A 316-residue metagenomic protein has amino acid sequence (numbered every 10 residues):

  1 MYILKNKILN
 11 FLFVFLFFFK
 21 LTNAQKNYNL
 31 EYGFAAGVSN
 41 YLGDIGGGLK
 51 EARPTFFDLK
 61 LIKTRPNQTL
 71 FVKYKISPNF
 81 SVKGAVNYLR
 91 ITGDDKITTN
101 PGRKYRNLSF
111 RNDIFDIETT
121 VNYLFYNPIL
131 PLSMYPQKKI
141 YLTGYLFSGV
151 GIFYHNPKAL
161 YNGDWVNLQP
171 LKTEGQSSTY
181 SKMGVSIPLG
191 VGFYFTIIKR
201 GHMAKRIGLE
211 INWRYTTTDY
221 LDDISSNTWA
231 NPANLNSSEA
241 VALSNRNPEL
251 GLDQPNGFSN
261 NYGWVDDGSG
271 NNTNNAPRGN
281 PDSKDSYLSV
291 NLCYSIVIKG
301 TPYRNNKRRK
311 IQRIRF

Functional and structural regions predicted by a protein language model:
A24-N29, N79, N127-T143, I197-K205 (+1 more regions): Short loop/turn motifs that connect adjacent beta-strands in outer-membrane beta-barrel proteins
K26, K60-R65, R111-I114, K138-I140 (+2 more regions): Short sequence motifs at beta-strands and strand-loop junctions characteristic of Gram-negative outer-membrane
E31-S39, R65-N87, D116-L124, T143-F153 (+3 more regions): One-face residue pattern on beta-strands with alternating periodicity enriched for small/polar residues
S39-N67, F71: Surface-exposed strand-loop-strand hairpins of Gram-negative outer-membrane beta-barrel proteins
G48-P54, T98-R106, N162-L168, D223-A233: Flexible, surface-exposed loop regions and adjacent strand-edge segments of Gram-negative outer-membrane beta-barrel
R53-D58, G102-F110, S133-Y135, K172-T179 (+1 more regions): Extracellular loop and loop/strand-boundary signature of outer-membrane beta-barrel proteins
Y74, P78-F80, V86-D164: Gram-negative (and chloroplast) outer-membrane scaffold detector with strong preference for beta-barrel transmembrane
I198-F316: Predominantly the C-terminal beta-signal and adjacent terminal strand-loop region of outer-membrane beta-barrel
